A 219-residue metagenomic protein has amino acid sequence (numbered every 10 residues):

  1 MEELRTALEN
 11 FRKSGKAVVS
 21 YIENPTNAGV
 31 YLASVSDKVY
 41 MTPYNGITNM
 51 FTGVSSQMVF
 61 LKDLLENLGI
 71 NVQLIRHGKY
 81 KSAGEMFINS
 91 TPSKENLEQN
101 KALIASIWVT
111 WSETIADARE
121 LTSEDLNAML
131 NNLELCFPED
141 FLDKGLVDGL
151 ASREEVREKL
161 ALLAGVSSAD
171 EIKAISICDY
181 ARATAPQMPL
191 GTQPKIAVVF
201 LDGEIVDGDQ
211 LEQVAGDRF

Functional and structural regions predicted by a protein language model:
M1-N127, N131, L135, A161-F219: Small-residue-centered hinge/linker elements
V39-M41, V147-R153: Short acidic-hydrophobic, aromatic-tinged amphipathic segments that line or gate anion-handling sites
T52, R153-R157: Short solvent-exposed beta->alpha transition segments
F141: Short, contiguous alpha-helical
D148-G149, R157-L163: Terminal amphipathic helices with adjacent charged low-complexity linkers/tails
